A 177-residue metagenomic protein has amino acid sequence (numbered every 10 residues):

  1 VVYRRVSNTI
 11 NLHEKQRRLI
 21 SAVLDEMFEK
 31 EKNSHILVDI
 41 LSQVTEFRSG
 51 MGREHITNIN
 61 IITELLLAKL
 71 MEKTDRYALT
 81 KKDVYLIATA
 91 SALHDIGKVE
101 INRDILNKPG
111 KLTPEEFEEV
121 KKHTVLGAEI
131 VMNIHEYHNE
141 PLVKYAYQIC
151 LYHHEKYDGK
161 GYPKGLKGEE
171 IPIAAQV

Functional and structural regions predicted by a protein language model:
V2-K15: Receiver (REC) domain switch/output surface
L12, A22-V23, I105, K160: Enrichment for repetitive, rod-forming helical segments
H13, R17-V38, Y85: Signal-transmission coiled-coil "S-helix" linker that connects upstream sensory/regulatory modules
K32-V177: Histidine- and acidic-residue-rich, metal-dependent catalytic cores
